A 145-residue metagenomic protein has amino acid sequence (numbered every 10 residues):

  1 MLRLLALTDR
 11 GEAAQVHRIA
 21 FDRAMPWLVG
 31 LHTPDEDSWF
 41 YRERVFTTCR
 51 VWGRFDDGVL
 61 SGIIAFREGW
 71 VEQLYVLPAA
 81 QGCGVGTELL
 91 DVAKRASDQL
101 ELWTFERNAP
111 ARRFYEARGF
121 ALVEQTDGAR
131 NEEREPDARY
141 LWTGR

Functional and structural regions predicted by a protein language model:
M1-Q15: A short beta-loop-alpha structural element at the N-terminal edge of CoA-dependent acyl/N-acetyltransferase catalytic
R18-R42: Conserved GNAT-fold acetyl-CoA-binding loop/helix
R42-G53, W70: A short helix-loop-beta-strand connector motif used in the catalytic cores of GNAT acetyltransferases and, in some
C49-I64: Conserved beta-hairpin
R54, A80, G84-V92: Conserved acetyl-CoA pyrophosphate-binding loop and the N-cap/start of the following alpha-helix in GNAT-like
W70-Q81, T104-F105: A short, internal acetyl-CoA/4′-phosphopantetheine-binding micro-motif in the GNAT/acyltransferase core
T87-E88, R107-P136: Conserved active-site alpha-helix within GNAT-family acetyltransferase domains
R95-R107: Conserved GNAT acetyl-CoA-binding A-motif
